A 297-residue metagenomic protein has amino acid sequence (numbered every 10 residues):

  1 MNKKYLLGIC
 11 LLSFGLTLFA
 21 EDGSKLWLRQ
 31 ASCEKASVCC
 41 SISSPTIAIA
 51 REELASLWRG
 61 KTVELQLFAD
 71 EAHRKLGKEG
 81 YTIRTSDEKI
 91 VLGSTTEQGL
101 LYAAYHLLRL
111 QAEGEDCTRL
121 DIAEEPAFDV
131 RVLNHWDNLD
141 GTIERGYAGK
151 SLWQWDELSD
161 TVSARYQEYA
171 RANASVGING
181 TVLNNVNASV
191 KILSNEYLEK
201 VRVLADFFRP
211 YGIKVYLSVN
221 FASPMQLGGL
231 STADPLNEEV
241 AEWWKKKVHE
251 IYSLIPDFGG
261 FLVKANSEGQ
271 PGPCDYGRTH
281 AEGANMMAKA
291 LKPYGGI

Functional and structural regions predicted by a protein language model:
M1-Y5: Positively charged n-region of N-terminal signal peptides that target proteins for export
L7-C10: Sec-dependent N-terminal signal peptides
L18-A20: Boundary at the C-terminal end of the N-terminal hydrophobic targeting segment
D22, I49-E53, R74-G80, T85-L262 (+2 more regions): Feature activates predominantly on carbohydrate-active enzymes
D22-A48, T62-E71, L92: Short hydrophobic beta-strand segments
E53-G60: Short helix-loop-beta junction
P256-G260, K264-I297: Active-site region of glycoside hydrolase catalytic domains
